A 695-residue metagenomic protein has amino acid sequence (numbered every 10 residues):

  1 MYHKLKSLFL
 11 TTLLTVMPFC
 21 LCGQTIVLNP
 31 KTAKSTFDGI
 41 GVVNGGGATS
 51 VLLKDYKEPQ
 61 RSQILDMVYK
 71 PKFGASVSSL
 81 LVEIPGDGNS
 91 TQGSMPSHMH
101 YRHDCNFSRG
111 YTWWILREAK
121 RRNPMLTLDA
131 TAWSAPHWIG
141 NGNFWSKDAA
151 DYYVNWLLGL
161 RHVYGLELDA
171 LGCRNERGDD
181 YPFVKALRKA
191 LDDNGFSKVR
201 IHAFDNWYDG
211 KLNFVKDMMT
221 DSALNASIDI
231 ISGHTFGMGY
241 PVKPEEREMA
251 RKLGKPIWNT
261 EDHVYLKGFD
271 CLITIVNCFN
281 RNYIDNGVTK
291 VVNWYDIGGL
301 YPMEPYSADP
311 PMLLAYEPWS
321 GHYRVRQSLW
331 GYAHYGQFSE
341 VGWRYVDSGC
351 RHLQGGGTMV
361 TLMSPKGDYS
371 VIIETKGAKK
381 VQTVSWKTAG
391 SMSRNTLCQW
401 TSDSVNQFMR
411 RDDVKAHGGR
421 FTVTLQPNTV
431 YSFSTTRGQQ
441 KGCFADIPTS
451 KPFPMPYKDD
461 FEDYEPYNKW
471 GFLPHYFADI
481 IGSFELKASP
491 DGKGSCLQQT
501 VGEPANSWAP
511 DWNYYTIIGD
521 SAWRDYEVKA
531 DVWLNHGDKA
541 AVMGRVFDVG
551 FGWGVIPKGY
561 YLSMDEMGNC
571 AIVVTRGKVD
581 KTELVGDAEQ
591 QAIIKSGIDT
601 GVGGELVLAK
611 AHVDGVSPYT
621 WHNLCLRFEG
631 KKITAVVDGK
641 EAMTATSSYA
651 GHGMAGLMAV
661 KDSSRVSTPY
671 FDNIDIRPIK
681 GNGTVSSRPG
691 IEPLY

Functional and structural regions predicted by a protein language model:
I26-D169, C173, Y181-K189: N-terminal catalytic cores of secreted or lumenal carbohydrate-active enzymes
D148-A170, N175-Y265: Active-site neighborhood of glycoside hydrolase catalytic domains
N259-G357: Aromatic/acidic polysaccharide-binding cleft in carbohydrate-active enzymes
S348-S393: Carbohydrate-binding surface patches
V371, F461, A530, S617-T646: Carbohydrate-binding surfaces in secreted/extracellular proteins
S483, D491-G494, Q499-K578: Secretory/extracellular carbohydrate-interaction modules and structurally similar beta-sandwich "look-alikes"
G577-N623: Short, aromatic/His-centered strand-loop micro-motif at the edge of beta-sheets
T644-I676: Flexible glycan-contacting loops in extracellular carbohydrate-active proteins
